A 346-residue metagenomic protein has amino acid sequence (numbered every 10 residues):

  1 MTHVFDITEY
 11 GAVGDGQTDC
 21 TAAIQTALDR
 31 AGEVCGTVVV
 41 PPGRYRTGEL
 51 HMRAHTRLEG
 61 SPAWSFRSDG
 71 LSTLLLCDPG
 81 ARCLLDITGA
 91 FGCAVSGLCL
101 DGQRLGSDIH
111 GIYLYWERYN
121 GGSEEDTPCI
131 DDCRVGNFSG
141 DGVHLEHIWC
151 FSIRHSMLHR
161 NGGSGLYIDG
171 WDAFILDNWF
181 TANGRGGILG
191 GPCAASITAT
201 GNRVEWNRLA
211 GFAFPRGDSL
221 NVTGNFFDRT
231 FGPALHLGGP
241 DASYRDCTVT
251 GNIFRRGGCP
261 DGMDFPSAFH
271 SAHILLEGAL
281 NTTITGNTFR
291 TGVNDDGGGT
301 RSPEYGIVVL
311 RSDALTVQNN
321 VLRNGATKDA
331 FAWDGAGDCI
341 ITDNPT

Functional and structural regions predicted by a protein language model:
M1-V4, I341: Glycine-rich, low-complexity segments
I7-V39: Acidic Gly/Asp/Thr-rich repetitive segments characteristic of extracellular carbohydrate-active and adhesion proteins
Q25-E33, Y45-E59, F66-S96, D101-D126 (+3 more regions): Extracellular beta-strand-rich solenoid/capping regions of secreted or surface-exposed proteins that bind or remodel
P41-P42, S61: A secondary-structure boundary/capping signal
T47-E49, S68-L71, D78-C83, Q103-H110 (+9 more regions): Short glycine/acidic-rich loop motifs that flank beta-strands on beta-rich extracellular proteins
R53-A54, G80, A90, V95 (+24 more regions): Parallel beta-helix/beta-solenoid
A94-G187: Right-handed parallel beta-helix
